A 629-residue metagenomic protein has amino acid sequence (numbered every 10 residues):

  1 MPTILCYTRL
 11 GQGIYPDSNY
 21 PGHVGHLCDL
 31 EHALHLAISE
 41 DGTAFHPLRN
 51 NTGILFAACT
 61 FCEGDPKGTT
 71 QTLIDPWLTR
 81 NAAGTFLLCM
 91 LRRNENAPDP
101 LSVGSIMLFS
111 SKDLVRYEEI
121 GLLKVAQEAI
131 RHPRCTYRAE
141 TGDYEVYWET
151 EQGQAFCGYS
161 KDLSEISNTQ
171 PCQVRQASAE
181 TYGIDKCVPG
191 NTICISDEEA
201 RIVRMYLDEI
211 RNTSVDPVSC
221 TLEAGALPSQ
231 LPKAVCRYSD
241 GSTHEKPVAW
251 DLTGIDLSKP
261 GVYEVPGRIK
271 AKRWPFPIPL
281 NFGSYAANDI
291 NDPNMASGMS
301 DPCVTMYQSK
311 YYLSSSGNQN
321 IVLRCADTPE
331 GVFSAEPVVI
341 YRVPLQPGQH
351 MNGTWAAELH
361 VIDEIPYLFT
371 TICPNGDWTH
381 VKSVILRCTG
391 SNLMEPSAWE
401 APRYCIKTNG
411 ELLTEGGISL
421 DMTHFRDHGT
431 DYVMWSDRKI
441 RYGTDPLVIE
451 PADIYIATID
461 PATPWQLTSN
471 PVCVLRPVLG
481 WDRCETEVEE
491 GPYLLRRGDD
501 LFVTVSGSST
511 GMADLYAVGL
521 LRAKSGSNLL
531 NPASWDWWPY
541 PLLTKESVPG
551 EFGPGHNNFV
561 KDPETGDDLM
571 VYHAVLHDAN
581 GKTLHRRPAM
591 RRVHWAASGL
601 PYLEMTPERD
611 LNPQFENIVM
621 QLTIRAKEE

Functional and structural regions predicted by a protein language model:
M1-E629: Carbohydrate-active catalytic/glycan-binding domains of CAZyme proteins, especially the secreted or lumenal ectodomains
